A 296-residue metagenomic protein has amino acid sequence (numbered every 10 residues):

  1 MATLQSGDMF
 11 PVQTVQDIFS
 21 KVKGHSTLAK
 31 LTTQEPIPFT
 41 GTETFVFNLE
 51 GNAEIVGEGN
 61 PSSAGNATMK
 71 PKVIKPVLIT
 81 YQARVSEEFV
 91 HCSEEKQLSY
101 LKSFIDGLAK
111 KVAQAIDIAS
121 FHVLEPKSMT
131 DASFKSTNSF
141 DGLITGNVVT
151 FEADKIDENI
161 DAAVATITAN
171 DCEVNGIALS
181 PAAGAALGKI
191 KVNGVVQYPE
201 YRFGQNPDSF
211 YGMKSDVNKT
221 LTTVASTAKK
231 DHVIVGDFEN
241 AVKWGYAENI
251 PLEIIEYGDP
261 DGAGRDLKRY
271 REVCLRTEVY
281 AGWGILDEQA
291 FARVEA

Functional and structural regions predicted by a protein language model:
A2-A29, E88-E95, A113-S120, G282-I285 (+1 more regions): Short, Lys/Arg-rich flexible segments
A2-R84, D106, A290: Assembly/oligomerization interface modules of large self-assembling protein complexes
F47-E50, S86, S180-A182, N218 (+1 more regions): Structured loops at beta-to-helix junctions and adjacent beta-edge loops in soluble globular domains
A53-V56, V85, S93-E94, A186-K189 (+3 more regions): Short helix/loop capping segments that flank catalytic or ligand/cofactor-binding pockets
T80, F89, Q114, A183-A185 (+2 more regions): Short loop/turn segments at secondary-structure transitions that flank enzyme active sites
E87-A169, R293-A296: Alpha-helical scaffold segments that mediate packing/assembly in large oligomeric complexes
V149-D259, A263-D266: Extended oligomerization regions of viral-like shell subunits
G262-A296: Hydrophobic, glycine-enriched assembly/anchoring segments
